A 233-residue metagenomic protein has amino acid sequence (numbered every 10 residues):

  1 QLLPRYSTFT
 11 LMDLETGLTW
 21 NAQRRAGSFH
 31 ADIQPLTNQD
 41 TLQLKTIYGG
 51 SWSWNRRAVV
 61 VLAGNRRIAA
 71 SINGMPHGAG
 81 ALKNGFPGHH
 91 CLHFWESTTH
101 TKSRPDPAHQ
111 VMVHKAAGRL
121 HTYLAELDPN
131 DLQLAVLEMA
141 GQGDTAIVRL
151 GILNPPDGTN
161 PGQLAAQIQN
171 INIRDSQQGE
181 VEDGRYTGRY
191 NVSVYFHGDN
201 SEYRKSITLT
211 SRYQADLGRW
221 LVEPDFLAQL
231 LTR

Functional and structural regions predicted by a protein language model:
Q1-L2, G74, E182-R233: Exposed beta-sheet edge and beta->alpha loop/turn motif
Q1-S7, G27-R57: N-terminal post-signal-peptidase region of extra-cytosolic proteins
R5, T10-P35, D157-N160: Secreted/periplasmic proteins that engage bacterial cell-wall peptidoglycan
T8-D13, R56-N65: Short conserved beta-strand and strand-loop elements enriched in small hydrophobics with frequent Asp/Gly
Q23-H30, S71-G78, T210-Q214: A short, sequence-level motif marking secondary-structure junctions
G85-T122, A228-L231: C-terminal partner/receptor-binding element of secreted or periplasmic proteins
A117-Q163: Core segments of small alpha/beta cavity-forming domains
T145-T187, Y195, N200-Y203: Short solvent-exposed beta->alpha transition segments
